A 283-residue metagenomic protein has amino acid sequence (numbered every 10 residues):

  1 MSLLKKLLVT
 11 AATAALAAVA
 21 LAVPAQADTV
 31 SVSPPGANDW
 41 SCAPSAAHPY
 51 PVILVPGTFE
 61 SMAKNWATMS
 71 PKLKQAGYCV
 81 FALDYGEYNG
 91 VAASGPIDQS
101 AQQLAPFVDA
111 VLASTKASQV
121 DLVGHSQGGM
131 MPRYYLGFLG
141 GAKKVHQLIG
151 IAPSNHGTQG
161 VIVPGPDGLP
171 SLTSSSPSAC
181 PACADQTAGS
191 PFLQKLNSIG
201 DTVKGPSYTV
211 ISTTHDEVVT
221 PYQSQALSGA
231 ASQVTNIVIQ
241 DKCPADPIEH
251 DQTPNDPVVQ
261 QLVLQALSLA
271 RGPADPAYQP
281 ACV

Functional and structural regions predicted by a protein language model:
M1-A27: Secretory targeting and sorting signals
D28-P34, N38-Q119, P166-S176: Active-site catalytic motif of lipid deacylating hydrolases and related acyltransferases
W40, S178-P181, D241, P280: Extracellular secreted precursors and ectodomains with disulfide-bonded cysteine-rich loops/domains
P44-H48, K74-Q75, S114-T115, V123 (+3 more regions): Extracellular/periplasmic catalytic domains that process cell-envelope and extracellular macromolecules
V55-P56, V80-L83, Q99-N197: Serine-dependent carboxylesterase/thioesterase catalytic core of lipase-like alpha/beta-hydrolase/SGNH enzymes
M62-W66, A93-A101, H125, D185-G189 (+2 more regions): Solvent-exposed, acidic/flexible segments
A67, G157-P164, T220-S224, I248-E249: Short aromatic-enriched loop/helix-cap "lid" or pocket-rim segments at secondary-structure transitions that line
V203-V283: C-terminal catalytic-base region of ester-bond hydrolases, centering on the histidine of the charge-relay
